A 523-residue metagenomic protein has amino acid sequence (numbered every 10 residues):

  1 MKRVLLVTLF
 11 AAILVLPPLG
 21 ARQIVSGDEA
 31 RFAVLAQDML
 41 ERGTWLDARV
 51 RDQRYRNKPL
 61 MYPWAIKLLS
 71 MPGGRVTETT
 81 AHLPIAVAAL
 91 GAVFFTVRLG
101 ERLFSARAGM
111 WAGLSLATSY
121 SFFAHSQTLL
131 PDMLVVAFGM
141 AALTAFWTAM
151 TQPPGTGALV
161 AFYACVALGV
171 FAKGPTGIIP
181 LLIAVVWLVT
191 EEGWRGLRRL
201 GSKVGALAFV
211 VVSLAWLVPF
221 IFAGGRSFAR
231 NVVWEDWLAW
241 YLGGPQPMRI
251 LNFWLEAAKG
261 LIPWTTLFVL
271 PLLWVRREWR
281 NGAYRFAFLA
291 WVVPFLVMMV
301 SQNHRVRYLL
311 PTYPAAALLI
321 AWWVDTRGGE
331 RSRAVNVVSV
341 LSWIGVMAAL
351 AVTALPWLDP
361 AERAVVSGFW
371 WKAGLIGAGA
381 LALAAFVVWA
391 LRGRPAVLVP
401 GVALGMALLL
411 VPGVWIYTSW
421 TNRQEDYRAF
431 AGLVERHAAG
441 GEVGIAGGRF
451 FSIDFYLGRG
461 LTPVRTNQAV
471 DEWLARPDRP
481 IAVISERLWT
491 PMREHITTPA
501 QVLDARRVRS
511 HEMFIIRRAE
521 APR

Functional and structural regions predicted by a protein language model:
M1-S332, V352, S510: Membrane-integral, polyisoprenol-dependent glycosyltransferases of the GT-C/oligosaccharyltransferase superfamily
T156, V160, A164, Y241 (+1 more regions): Membrane-embedded architecture of ER/inner-membrane glycosylation machinery
